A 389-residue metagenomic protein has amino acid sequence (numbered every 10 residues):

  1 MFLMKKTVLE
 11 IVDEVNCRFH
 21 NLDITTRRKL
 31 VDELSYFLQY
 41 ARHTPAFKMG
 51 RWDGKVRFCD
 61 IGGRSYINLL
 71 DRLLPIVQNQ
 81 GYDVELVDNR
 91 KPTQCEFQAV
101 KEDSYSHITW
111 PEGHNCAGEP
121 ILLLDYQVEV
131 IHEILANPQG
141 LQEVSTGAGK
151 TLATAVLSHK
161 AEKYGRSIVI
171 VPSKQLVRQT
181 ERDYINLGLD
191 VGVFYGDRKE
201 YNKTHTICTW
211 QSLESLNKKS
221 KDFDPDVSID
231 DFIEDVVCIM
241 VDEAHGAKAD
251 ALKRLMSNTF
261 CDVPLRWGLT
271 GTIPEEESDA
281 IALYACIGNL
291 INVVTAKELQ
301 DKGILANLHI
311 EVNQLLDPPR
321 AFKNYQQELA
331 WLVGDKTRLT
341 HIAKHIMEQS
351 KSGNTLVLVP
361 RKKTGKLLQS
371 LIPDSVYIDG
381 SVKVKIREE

Functional and structural regions predicted by a protein language model:
F2-K91: N-terminal accessory nucleic-acid engagement/regulatory domains that precede and modulate ATP-driven motor cores
L70-Q127: Pre-P-loop entry segment of helicase/translocase ATPase cores
L73, V237-C238, E243-I310: Post-DEXD/H (motif II) to motif III coupling segment of the RecA-like Helicase ATP-binding lobe
L122, Y126, A136-A161: Walker A/P-loop
A148-L187, L252, P274-E275, P360-G365: Conserved Walker A/P-loop ATP-binding site and its immediately adjacent core in helicase/helicase-like ATPase domains
L157-S158, R320-P360, K366-L371: Conserved interdomain hinge at the start of the Helicase C-terminal
R178, L189-N202, K218, N354-L358 (+2 more regions): Conserved helicase ATPase core of P-loop NTP-dependent helicases/translocases
G196-C238, A249-N258: Conserved helix/coil segment N-terminal to the catalytic DExD/H
